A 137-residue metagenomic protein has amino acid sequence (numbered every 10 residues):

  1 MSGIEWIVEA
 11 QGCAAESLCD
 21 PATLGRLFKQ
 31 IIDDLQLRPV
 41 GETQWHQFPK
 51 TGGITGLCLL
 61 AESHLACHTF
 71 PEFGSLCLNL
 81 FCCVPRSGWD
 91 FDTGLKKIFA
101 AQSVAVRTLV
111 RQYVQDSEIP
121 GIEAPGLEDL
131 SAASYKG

Functional and structural regions predicted by a protein language model:
M1-G137: Polybasic/polar functional segments that serve as interface/processing modules
